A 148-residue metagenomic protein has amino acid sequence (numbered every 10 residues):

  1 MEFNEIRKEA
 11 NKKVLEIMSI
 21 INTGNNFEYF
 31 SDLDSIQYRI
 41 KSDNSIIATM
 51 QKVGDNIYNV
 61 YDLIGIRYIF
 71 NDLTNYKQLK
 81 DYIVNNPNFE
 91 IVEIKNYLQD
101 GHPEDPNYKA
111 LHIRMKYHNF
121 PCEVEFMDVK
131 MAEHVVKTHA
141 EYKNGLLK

Functional and structural regions predicted by a protein language model:
M1-V60, T74: Charge-rich, low-complexity segments
Q51-K148: Long beta-strand-rich cores associated with HINT superfamily self-processing modules
